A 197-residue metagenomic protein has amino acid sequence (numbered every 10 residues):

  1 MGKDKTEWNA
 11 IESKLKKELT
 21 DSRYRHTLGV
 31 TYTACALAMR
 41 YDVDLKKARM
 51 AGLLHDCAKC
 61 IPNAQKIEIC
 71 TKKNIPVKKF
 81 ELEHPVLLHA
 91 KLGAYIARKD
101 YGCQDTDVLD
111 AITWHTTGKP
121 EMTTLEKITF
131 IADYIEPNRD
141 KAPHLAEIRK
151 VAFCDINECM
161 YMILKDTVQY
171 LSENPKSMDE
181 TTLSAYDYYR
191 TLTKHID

Functional and structural regions predicted by a protein language model:
M1-W8: Conserved N-terminal diphosphate/IPP-binding helix and adjacent helical/loop segment of trans-prenyltransferase domains
A10-E18, R40-M162: Divalent metal-dependent catalytic cores for phosphoryl transfer on phosphate-bearing substrates
H26: N-terminal glycine-rich anion-binding loops that anchor highly charged ligand groups
I156-N174: Long, amphipathic alpha-helical surface segments
Q169-D197: Charged phosphate-binding loop/patch that engages nucleotide di/tri-phosphates or the phosphate backbone of nucleic
